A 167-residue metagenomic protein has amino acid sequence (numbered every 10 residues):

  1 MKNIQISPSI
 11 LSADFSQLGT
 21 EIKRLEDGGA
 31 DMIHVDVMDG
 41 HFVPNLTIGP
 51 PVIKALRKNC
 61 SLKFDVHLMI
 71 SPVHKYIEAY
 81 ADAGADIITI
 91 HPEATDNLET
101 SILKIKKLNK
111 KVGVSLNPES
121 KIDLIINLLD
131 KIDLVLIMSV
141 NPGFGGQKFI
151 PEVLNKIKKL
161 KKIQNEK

Functional and structural regions predicted by a protein language model:
M1-T89, E93-N97, K104-V112, S120 (+3 more regions): Conserved N-terminal beta1-alpha1 strand-loop-helix module at the mouth
L116: Short loop/edge segments at beta-strand edges and connector loops that shape dinucleotide/nucleotide cofactor-binding
V140-P142: Short glycine-rich anion-binding loops that position phosphate/pyrophosphate groups of nucleotides and phosphorylated
I163-K167: Short, intrinsically disordered, charge-balanced linker/junction segments flanking boundaries in proteins
